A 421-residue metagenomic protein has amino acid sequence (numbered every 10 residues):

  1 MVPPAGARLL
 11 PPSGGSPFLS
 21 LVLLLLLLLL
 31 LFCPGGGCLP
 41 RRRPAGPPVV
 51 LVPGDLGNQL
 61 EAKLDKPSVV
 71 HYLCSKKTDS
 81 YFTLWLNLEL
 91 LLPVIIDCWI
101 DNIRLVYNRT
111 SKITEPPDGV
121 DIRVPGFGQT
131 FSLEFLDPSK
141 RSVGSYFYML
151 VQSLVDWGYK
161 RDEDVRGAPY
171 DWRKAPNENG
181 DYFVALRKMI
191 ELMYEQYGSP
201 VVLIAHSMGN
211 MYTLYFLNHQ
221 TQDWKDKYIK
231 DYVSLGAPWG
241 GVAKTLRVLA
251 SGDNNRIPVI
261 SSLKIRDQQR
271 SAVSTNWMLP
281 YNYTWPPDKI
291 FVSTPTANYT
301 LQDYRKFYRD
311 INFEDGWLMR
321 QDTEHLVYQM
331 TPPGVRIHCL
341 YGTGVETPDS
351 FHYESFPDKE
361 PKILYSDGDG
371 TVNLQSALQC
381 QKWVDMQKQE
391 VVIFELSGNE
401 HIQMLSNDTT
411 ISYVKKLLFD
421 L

Functional and structural regions predicted by a protein language model:
V2-I204, M208-R270, L279, W285-P295 (+2 more regions): N-terminal non-catalytic accessory region
S271-S355: Glycine-rich, aromatic-lined ligand/substrate-binding cores of catalytic and carbohydrate-binding domains
